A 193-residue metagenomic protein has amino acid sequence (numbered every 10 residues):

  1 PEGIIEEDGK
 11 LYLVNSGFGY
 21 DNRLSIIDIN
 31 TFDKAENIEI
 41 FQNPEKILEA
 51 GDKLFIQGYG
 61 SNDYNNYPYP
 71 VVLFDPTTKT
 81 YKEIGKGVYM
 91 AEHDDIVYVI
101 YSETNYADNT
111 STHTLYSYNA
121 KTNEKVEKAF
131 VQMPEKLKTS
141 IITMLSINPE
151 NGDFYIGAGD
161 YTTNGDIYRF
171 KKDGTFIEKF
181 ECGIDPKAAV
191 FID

Functional and structural regions predicted by a protein language model:
P1-D193: Predominantly soluble domains enriched in secretory-pathway, periplasmic, or organellar proteins
